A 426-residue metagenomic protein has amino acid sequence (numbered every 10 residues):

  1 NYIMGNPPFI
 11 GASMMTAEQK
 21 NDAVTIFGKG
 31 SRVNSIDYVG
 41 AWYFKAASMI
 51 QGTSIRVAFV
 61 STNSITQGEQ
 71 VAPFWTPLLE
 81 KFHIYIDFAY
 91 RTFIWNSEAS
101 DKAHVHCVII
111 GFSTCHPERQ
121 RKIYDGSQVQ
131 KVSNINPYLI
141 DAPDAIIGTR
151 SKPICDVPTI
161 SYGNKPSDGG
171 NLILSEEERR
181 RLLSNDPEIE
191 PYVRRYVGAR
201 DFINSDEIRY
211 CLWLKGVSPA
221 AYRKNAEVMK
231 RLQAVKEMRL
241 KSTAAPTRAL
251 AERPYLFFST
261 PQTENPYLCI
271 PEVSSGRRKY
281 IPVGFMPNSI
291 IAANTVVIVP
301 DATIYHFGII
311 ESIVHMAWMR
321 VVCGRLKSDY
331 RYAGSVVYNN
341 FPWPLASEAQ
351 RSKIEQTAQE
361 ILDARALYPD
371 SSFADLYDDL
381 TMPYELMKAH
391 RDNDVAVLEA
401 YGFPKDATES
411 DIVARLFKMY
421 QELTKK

Functional and structural regions predicted by a protein language model:
N1-M4, I94-W95, R231-V296, E399-G402: Flexible, glycine/threonine-enriched loop-and-boundary segments that flank and lead into catalytic domains of large
N1-P187, P191, N204-S205, R209 (+5 more regions): Signature of N6-adenine DNA methyltransferases within the class I
M4, P8-G11, S61-S64, F93 (+12 more regions): Short, flexible loop/turn elements at secondary-structure junctions
M14, I123, P191-R195, D206-L212 (+5 more regions): Short coil/turn segments at secondary-structure boundaries
R91, S275-I290, G308, A317-S328: Short, ligand-facing micro-motifs at secondary-structure edges
C107-G111, Y196, C211, C269 (+3 more regions): Conserved hydrophobic/aromatic beta-strand scaffold that supports enzyme active sites
E227-V235, L250-A251, N340-K426: Non-catalytic DNA-recognition/assembly elements of restriction-modification systems
V297-N339, S347-S352, Q356, E360 (+1 more regions): Basic, amphipathic alpha-helical recognition segments used for DNA target recognition
